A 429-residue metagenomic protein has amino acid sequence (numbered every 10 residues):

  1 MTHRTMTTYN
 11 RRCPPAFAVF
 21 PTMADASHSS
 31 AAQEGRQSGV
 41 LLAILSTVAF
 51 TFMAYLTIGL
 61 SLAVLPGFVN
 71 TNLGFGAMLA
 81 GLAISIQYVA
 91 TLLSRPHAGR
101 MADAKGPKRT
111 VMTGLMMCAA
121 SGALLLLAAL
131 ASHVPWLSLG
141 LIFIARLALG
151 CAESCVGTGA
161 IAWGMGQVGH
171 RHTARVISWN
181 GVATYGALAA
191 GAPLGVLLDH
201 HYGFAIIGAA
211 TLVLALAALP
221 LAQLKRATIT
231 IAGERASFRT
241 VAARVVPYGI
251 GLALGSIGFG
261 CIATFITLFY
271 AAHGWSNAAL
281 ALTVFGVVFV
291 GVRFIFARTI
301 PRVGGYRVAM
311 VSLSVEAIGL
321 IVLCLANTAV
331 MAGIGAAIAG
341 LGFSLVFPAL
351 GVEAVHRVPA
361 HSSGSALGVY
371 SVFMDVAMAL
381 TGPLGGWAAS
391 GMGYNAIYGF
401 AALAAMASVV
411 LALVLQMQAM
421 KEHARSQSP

Functional and structural regions predicted by a protein language model:
L42-I84, Y88, P247, G251 (+2 more regions): Helix-loop boundary and gating motifs at the non-cytosolic
F52, L137-C155, M331-L345: Hydrophobic core of transmembrane alpha-helices in multi-pass small-molecule transporters, especially MFS/SLC-type
Y88-P96, L188-A189, F289-F294, M378-A379: Residue-level signature of mid-helix packing/kink "hotspots" within the transmembrane helices of 12-pass Major
L93-A131: Conserved MFS/SLC helix-loop-helix module at the cytosolic interface between two early adjacent transmembrane helices
S94-G106, D199, V292-G305: Helix-to-loop junctions at the C-terminal end of transmembrane segments in multipass secondary transporters
M116-P135, V315-N327: C-terminal ends and interior cores of transmembrane alpha-helices in multi-pass membrane transporters/permeases
A145-A183: Cytoplasmic helix-loop-helix junction between adjacent transmembrane helices in 12-TM secondary transporters
L212-T230, L411-Q416: C-terminal membrane-cytosol helix-exit motif in multi-pass small-molecule transporters
